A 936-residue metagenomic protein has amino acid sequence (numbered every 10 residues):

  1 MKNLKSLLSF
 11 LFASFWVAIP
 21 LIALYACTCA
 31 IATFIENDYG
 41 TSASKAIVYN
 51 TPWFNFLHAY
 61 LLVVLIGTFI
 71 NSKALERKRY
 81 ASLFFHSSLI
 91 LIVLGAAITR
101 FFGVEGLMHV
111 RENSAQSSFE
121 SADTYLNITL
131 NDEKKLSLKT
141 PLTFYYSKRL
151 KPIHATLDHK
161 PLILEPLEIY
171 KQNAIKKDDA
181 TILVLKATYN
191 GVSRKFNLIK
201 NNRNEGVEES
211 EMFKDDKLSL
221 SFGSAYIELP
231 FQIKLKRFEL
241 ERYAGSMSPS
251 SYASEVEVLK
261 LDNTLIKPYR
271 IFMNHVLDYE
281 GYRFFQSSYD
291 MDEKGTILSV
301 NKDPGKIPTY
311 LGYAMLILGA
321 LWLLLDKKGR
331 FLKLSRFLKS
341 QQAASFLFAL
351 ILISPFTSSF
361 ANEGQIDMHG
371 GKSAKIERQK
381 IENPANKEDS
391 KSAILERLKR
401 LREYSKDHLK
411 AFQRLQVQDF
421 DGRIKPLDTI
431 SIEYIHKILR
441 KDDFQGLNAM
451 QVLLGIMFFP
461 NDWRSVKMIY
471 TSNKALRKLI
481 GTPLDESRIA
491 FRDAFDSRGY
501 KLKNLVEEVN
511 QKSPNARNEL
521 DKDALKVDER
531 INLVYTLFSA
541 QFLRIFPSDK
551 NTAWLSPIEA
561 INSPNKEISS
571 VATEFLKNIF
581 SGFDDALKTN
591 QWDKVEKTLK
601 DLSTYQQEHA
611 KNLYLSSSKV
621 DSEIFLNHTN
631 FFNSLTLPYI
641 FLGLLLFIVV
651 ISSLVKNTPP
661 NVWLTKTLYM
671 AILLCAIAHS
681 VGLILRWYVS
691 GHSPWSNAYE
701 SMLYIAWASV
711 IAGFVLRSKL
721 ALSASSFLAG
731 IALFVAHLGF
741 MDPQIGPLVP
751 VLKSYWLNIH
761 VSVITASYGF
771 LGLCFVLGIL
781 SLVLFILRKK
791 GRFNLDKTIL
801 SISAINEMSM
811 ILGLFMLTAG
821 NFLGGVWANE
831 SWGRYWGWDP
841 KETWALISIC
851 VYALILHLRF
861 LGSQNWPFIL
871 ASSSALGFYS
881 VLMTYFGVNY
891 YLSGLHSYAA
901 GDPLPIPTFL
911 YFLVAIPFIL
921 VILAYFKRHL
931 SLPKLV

Functional and structural regions predicted by a protein language model:
M1-S9, L334-L347, N657-T665, R788-I805 (+1 more regions): Membrane-interfacial, low-structure loops and terminal tails that flank and connect transmembrane helices in multi-pass
M1-Y49: Hydrophobic alpha-helical segments
W16-F34, P52-G67, F84-I98, F285 (+19 more regions): Hydrophobic cores of alpha-helical transmembrane segments in multi-pass integral membrane proteins
Y39-V48, K73-A74, I651-P659: Short, hydrophobic transmembrane alpha-helix segments
A46-Y125, I297-F346, S358-A361: Internal alpha-helical transmembrane segments
L107-P304, S359-N627: Soluble non-transmembrane domains of integral membrane proteins
K134-K148, A155-I169, K186-T188, V192 (+6 more regions): Internal mixed beta-strand/loop scaffold within catalytic domains of large alpha/beta enzymes
L347-P355: Bacterial N-terminal signal peptides
